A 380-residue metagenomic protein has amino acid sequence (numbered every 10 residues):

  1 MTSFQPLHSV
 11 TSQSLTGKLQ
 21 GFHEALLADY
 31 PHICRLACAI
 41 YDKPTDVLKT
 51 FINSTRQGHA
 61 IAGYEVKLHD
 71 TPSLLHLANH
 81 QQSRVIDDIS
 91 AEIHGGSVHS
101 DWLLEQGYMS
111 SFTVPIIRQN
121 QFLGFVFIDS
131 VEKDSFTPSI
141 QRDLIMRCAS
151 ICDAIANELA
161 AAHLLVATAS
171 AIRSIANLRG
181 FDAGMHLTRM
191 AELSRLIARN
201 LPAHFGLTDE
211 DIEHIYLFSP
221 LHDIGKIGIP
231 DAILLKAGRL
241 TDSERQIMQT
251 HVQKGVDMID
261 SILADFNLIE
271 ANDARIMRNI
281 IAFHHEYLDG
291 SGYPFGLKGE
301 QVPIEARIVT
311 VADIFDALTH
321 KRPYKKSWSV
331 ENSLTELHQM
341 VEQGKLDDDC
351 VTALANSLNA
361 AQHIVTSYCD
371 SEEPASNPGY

Functional and structural regions predicted by a protein language model:
M1-G17, G21-A25, A171-G184, A198-N200: Short regulatory/linker helices and ligand/cofactor-binding micro-motifs at input modules
E24-L27, R35-V66, P72-L74, P220 (+2 more regions): GAF sensory/regulatory domain recognition with acknowledged cross-activation on helical regulatory dimers
G58-V98, L104: Regulatory sensory and allosteric helical modules in signal-transduction proteins and certain transcription factors
M109-I117: A short, aliphatic-rich beta-strand micro-motif
G124-S135: Short beta-strand-to-loop transition segments that serve as allosteric relay/switch motifs in sensory/regulatory domains
S135-A156, E213, I304: Amphipathic alpha-helical "output/dimerization" segments
S139, A154-A171, N267: Short alpha-helical interdomain "coupling" segment at the junction between an upstream regulatory sensor module
A167-Y380: Histidine- and acidic-residue-rich, metal-dependent catalytic cores
